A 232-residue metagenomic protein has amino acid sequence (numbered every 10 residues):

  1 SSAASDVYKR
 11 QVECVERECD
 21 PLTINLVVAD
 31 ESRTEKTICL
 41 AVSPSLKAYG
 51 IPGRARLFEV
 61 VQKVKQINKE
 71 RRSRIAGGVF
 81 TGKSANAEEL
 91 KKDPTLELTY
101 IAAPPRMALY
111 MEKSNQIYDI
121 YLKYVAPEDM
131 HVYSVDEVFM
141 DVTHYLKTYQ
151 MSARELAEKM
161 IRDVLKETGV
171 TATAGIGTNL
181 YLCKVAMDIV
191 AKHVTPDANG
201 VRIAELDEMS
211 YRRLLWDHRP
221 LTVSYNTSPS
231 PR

Functional and structural regions predicted by a protein language model:
S2-V223: Gly/Gly-Pro- and Ser/Thr-rich, intrinsically disordered tail segments characteristic of DNA damage-repair and tolerance
A4, T227-R232: A short, hydrophobic C-terminal helix/tail in secreted or cell-surface proteins
